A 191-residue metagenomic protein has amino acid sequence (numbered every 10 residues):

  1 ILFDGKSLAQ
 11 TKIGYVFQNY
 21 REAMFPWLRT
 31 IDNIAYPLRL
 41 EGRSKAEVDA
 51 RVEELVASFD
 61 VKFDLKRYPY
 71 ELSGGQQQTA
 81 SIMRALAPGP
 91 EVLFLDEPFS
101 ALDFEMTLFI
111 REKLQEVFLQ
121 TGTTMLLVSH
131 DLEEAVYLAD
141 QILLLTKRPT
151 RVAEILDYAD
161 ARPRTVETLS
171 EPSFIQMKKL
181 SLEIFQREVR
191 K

Functional and structural regions predicted by a protein language model:
I1-A9: Conserved ABC transporter NBD signature motif
L28-R39: Q-loop/switch helix immediately C-terminal to the Walker
A46-D64, E116: Conserved ABC ATPase "signature" region
Y68-L72, Q76: Conserved ABC ATPase signature
I82: Hydrophobic anchor residue at the start of the ABC signature
A87-E91: A short, proline-enriched helix->beta-strand linker immediately N-terminal to the Walker B motif in ABC-type P-loop
L93-E97: Catalytic Walker B motif of ABC-type/P-loop ATPase nucleotide-binding domains
